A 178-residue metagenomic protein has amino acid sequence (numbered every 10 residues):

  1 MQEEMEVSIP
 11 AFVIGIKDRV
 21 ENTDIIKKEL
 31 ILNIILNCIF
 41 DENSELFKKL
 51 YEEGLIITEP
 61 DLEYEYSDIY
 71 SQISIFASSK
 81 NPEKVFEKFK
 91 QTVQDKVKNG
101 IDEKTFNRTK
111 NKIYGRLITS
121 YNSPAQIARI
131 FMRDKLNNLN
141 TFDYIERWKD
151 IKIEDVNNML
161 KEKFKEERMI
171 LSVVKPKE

Functional and structural regions predicted by a protein language model:
M1-E45, K49: His/Glu-based metal-binding/catalytic segments typifying zinc-dependent metallopeptidases
M1-Q2, K161, K165-E178: Proteolytic maturation boundary segments
V13-V20, F47-K96, E103-I151, R168-K175: M16 family metallopeptidases and their MPP-like homologs
K27-I31, C38, E42, N81 (+3 more regions): Short amphipathic alpha-helical segments
N33, V156, L171: Short, conserved catalytic/metal-binding micro-motifs enriched in Asp/Glu and His
L36-N43, K90-K98: Short amphipathic alpha-helical signal-transduction/dimerization elements
I153-E162: Low-complexity, intrinsically disordered Gly/Pro/Thr-rich segments
